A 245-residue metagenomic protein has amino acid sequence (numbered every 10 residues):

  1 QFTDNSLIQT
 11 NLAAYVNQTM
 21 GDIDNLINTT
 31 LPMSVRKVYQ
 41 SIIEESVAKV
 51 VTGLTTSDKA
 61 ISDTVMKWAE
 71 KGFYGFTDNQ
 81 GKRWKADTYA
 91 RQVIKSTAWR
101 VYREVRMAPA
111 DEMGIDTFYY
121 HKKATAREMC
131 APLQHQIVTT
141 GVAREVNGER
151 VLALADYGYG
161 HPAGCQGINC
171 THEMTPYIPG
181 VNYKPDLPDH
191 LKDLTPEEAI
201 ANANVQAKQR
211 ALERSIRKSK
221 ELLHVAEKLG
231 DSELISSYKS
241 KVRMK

Functional and structural regions predicted by a protein language model:
Q1-A163, I178-K245: Domain-core detector
C165-G167: Short, solvent-exposed loop/turn segments at the edges of secondary structure
H172: Catalytic core of tubulin tyrosine ligase-like
